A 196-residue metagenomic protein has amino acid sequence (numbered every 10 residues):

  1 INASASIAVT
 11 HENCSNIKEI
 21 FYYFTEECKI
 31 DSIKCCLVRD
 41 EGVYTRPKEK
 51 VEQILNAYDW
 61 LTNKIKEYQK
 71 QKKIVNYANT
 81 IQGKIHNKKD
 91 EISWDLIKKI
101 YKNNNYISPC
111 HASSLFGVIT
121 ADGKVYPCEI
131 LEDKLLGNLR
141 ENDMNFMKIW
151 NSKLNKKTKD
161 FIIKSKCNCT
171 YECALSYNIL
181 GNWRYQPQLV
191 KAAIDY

Functional and structural regions predicted by a protein language model:
I1-Y126, I130-E141, N182: Radical SAM enzyme [4Fe-4S]-AdoMet core and its adjacent flexible, acidic and glycine-rich loops/tails across
N105-I107, K124-Y196: Flexible mid-to-C-terminal extensions adjoining Fe-S/redox cofactors in radical SAM and related proteins
